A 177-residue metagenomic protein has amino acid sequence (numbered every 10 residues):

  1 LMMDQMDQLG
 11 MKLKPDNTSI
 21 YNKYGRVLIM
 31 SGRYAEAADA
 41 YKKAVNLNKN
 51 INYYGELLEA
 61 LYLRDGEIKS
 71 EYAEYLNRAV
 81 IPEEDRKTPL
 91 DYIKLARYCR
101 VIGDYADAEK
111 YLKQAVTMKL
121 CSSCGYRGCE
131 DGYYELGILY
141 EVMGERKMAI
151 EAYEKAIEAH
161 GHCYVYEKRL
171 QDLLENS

Functional and structural regions predicted by a protein language model:
M3, A37, E71-Y72, A108 (+1 more regions): Single-residue signature of alpha-solenoid repeat helices
M3, D7, Y41, L76-N77 (+3 more regions): Hydrophobic/aromatic packing residues within the alpha-helices of TPR/SEL1-like helical repeat arrays
P15, N48-K49, E84-R86, L120 (+2 more regions): Short coil turns that delineate tetratricopeptide repeat
S19, N52-Y54, L90, C124 (+2 more regions): Start-of-helix register in tetratricopeptide repeats
N22, I29, Y62-L63, R100 (+1 more regions): Position-specific recognition of the canonical hydrophobic site in helix A of tetratricopeptide repeat
K23, E56-L57, K94, G128 (+2 more regions): Canonical tetratricopeptide repeat
R26, E59-A60, R97, I138 (+1 more regions): Residue-level recognition of tetratricopeptide repeat
G32, D65-E67, G103, G144: Residue-level detector of the short coil/turn that links helix A to helix B within each tetratricopeptide repeat
